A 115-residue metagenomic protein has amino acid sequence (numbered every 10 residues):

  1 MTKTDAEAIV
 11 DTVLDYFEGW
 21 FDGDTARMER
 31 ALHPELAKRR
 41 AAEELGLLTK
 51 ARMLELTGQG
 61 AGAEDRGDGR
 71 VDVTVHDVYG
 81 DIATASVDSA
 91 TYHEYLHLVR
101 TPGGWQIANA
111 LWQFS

Functional and structural regions predicted by a protein language model:
T4-D11, A37-E94: Surface-exposed, charged secondary-structure patches
T4-D15, G23-R27: N-terminal amphipathic/basic helix or basic patch
Y16, M28, L36, A85 (+1 more regions): Hydrophobic pocket/interface hotspot
G23-R39: Short, well-ordered alpha-helical segments enriched in acidic and aromatic residues
T84-S86, H93-S115: Short beta-strand edge/turn micro-motifs at domain boundaries
